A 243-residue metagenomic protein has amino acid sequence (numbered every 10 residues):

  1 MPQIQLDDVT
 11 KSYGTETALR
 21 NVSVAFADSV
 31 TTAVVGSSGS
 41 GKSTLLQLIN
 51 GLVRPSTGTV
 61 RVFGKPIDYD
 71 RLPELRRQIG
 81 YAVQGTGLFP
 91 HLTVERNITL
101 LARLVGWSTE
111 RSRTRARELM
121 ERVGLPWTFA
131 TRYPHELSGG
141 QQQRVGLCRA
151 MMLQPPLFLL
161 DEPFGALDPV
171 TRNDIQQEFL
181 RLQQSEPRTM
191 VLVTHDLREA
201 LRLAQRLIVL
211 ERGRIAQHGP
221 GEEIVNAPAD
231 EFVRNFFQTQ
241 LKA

Functional and structural regions predicted by a protein language model:
V35-S37: The feature captures the beta-strand-to-loop junction immediately N-terminal to the Walker
N50: Helix-to-loop junction immediately C-terminal to a conserved catalytic motif
P66-G80, L104-G106, E110, I224-P228: ABC ATPase NBD coupling module
R103, E110-T128, R181: Conserved ABC ATPase "signature" region
Y133-L137, Q141: Conserved ABC ATPase signature
R212-G213: Conserved ABC ATPase "signature" C-loop
H218-G219, A227: ABC ATPase "signature
